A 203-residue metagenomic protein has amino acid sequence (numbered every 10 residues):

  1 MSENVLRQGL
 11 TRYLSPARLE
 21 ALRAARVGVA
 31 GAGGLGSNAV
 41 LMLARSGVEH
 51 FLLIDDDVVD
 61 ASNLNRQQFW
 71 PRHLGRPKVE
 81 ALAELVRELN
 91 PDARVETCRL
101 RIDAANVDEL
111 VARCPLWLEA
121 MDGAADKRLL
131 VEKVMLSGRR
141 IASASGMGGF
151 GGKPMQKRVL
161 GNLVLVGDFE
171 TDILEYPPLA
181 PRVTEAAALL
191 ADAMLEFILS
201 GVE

Functional and structural regions predicted by a protein language model:
M1-V27: N-terminal charged helix/coil linker that caps or initiates catalytic domains
V29-A32, L53: Hydrophobic Val/Ile/Leu positions in short beta-strands of Rossmann-like dinucleotide-binding domains
L35: Hydrophobic/small residue at the entry helix of a nucleotide-binding pocket
R45-H50: Conserved S-adenosyl-L-methionine
L53-L89: Glycine-rich phosphate-binding loop and adjoining beta1-alpha1-beta2 segment of Rossmann-like nucleotide-binding folds
V95-T97: Hydrophobic/aromatic anchor residues within beta-strands of the central parallel beta-sheet of Rossmann-like
R99-V107: Conserved SAM/SAH-binding loop
D108-L116, A120-E203: Glycine-rich phosphate/adenylate-binding loop
